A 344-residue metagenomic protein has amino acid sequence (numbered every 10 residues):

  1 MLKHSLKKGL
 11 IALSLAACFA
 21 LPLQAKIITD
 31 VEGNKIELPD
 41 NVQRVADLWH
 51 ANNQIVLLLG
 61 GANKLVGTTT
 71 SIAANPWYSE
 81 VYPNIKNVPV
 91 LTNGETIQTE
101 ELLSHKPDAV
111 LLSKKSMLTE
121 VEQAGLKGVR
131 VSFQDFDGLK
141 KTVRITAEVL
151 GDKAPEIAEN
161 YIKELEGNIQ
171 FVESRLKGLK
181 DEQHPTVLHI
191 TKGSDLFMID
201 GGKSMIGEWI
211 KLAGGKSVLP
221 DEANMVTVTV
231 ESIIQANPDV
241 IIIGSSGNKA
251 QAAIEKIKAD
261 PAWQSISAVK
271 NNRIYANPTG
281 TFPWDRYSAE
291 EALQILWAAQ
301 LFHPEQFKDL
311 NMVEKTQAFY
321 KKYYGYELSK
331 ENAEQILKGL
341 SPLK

Functional and structural regions predicted by a protein language model:
M1-L13: Bacterial N-terminal signal peptides that target proteins for export
F19-A25: Sec/Tat signal peptide C-region and signal peptidase I cleavage site
A25-I28, K35, T119-L196, K216-P220 (+2 more regions): Extracytoplasmic substrate-binding proteins
V31-G33, V88-E100, E222-V230: Short helix-initiation/N-cap motifs at beta->coil->alpha
A46-H105, A109-K114: A short, structured surface patch at a secondary-structure boundary
I97-K106, A124, T229-N237: Short helices/loops that flank or line small-molecule/ion binding pockets
S116-Q123, G244-K258: A ligand-binding cleft/hinge motif common to bilobed small-molecule-binding domains
M198-M225: Alpha-helical, coiled-coil/dimerization segments enriched in small aliphatic residues
